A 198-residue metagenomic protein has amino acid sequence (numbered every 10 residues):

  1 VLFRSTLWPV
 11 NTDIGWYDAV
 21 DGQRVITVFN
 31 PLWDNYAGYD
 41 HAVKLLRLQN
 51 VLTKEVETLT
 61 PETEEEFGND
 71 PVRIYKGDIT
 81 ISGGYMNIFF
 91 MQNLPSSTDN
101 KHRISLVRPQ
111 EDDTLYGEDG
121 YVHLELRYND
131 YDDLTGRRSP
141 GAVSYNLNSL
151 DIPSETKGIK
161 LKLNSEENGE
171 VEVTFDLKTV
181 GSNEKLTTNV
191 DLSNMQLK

Functional and structural regions predicted by a protein language model:
D13-V28: Short nucleic-acid-contacting surface segments enriched for D/E, G, S/T with interspersed K/R
V20-Q23, R127-E166: Short, solvent-exposed, Trp/other aromatic-anchored flexible loops in extracytoplasmic proteins
V28-N30, F89-M91, E125-R127, N146 (+1 more regions): Residue-level recognition of well-ordered beta-strand positions that form the cores of beta-sheet-rich folds across
F29-H41, T135, I152, N164-V173: Short acidic/polar inter-strand loop motif in beta-rich domains
N35-M91: Surface-exposed beta-loop interaction hotspot
Y75-L134: Short helix-loop boundary/capping segments
E167-K198: Short beta-strand elements
